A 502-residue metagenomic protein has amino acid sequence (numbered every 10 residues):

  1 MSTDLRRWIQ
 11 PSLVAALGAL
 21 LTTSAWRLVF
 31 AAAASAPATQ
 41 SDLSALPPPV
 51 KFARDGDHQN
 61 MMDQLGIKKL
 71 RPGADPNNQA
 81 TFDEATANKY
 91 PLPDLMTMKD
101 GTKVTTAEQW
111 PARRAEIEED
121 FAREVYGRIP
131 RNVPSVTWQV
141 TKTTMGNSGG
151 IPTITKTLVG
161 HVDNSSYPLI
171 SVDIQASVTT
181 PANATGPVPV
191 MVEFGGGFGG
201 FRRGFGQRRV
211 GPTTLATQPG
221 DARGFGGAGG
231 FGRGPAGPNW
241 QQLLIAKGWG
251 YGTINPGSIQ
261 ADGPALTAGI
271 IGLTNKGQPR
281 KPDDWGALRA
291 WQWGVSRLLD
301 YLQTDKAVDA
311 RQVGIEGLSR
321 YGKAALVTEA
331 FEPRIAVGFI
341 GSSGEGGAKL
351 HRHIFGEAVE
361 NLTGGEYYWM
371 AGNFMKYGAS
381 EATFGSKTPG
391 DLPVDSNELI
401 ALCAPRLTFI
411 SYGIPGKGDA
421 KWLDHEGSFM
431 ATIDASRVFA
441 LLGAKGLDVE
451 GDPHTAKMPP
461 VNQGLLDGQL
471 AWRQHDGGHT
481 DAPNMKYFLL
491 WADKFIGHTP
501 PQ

Functional and structural regions predicted by a protein language model:
A32-P130, F205, R223-R233, W491 (+1 more regions): N-terminal pre-domain segments of enzymes
A107-A115, R123-V188: N-terminal cap/lid segment of alpha/beta-hydrolase-fold proteins
P187-A307, G344-I354: Cap/lid segment of the alpha/beta-hydrolase catalytic domain
I270, T274, K281, V337-L399 (+1 more regions): Mobile cap/lid helix-loop segments that gate and shape the active-site cleft of serine hydrolases
A307-S319: Alpha/beta-hydrolase fold nucleophile elbow
G317-T328: Glycine-rich nucleophile elbow surrounding the catalytic serine of serine-hydrolase chemistry
W369, G416, M430-Q502: C-terminal catalytic histidine-bearing segment of alpha/beta-hydrolase fold enzymes
A404-D424, H475-G477: Conserved strand-to-loop "acid loop" that flanks and positions the catalytic carboxylate
